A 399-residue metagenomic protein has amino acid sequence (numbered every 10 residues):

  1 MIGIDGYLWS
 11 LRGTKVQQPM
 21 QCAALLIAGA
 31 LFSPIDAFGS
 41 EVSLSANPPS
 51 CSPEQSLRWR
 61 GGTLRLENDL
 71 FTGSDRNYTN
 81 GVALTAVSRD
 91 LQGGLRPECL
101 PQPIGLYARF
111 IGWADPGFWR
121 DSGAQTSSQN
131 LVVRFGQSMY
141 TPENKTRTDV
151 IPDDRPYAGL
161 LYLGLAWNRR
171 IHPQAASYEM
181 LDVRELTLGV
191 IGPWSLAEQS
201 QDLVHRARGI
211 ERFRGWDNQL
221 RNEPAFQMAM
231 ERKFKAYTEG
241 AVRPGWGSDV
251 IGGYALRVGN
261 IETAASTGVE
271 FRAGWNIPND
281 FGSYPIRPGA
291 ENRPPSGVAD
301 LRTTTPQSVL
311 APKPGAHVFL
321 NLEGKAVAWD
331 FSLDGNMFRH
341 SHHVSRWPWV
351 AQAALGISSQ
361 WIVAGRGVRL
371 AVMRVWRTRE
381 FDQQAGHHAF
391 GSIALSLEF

Functional and structural regions predicted by a protein language model:
E41-W59, D90-Q129, I171-V183, A236-V250 (+3 more regions): Short loop/turn motifs that connect adjacent beta-strands in outer-membrane beta-barrel proteins
G62-N68, V133-M139, L186-G192, R232 (+5 more regions): Transmembrane beta-barrel strands of outer-membrane/channel proteins
E67-F71, Y140-N144, H172, I191-S195 (+5 more regions): Sequence/structural signature of outer-membrane beta-barrel proteins
R76-V82, Y157-L161, D182, N222-M228 (+6 more regions): Residues that define the transmembrane beta-barrel architecture of outer-membrane proteins
V82-S88, F135, L163-R169, M228-F234 (+5 more regions): Residues on the lipid-exposed face of transmembrane beta-strands in outer-membrane beta-barrel proteins
G105, E143-K145, E270, W275-F399: Outer membrane beta-barrel transmembrane domains
L106-S200: Long, hydrophobic/aromatic-enriched structural stretches that serve as scaffold segments
T148-P152, R212-N218, A255, R339-V344 (+1 more regions): Extracellular loop and loop/strand-boundary signature of outer-membrane beta-barrel proteins
